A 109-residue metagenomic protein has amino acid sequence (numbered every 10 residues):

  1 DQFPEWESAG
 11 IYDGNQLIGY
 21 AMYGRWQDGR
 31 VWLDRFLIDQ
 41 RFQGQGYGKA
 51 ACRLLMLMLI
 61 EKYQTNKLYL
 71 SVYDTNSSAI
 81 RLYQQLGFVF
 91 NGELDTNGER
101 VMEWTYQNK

Functional and structural regions predicted by a protein language model:
D1-D34, I38-R41, C52, L57-K62 (+2 more regions): Acetyl-CoA-dependent GNAT
G29, N66-I80, Q85-K109: C-terminal "cap" of GNAT-fold acetyltransferases
R35, D39-R53, Y73-R81, Q85: Conserved glycine-rich acetyl-CoA-binding loop
Q45, K62-N66: Short coil/turn segments at alpha/beta junctions that flank glycine-rich nucleotide-binding fingerprints
